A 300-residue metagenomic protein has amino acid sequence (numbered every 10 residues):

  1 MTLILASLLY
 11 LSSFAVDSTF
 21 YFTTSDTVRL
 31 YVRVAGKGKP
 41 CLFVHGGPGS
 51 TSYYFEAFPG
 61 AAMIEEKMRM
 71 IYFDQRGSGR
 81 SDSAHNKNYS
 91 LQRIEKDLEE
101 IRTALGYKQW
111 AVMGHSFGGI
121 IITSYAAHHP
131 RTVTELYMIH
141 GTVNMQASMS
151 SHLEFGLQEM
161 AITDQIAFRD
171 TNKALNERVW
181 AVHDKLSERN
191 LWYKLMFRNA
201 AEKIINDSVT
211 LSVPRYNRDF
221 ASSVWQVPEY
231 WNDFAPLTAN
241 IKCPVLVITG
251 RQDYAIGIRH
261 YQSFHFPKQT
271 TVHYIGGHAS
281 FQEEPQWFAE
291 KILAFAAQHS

Functional and structural regions predicted by a protein language model:
G49-G60, R259: The serine-hydrolase catalytic nucleophile loop
I64-D82: Conserved alpha/beta-hydrolase
R93-W110: Conserved acidic catalytic loop of the alpha/beta-hydrolase fold
K108-H152: Conserved hydrolase catalytic core segment
L136-A174: Flexible "cap/lid" loop of the alpha/beta hydrolase fold
I241, V247-T249: Short beta-strand/loop motif that positions the catalytic acidic residue of the alpha/beta-hydrolase fold
Y254-H260: Conserved alpha/beta-hydrolase "acid-adjacent" motif
G276-A289: Catalytic histidine-centered segment of alpha/beta-hydrolase-like enzymes
